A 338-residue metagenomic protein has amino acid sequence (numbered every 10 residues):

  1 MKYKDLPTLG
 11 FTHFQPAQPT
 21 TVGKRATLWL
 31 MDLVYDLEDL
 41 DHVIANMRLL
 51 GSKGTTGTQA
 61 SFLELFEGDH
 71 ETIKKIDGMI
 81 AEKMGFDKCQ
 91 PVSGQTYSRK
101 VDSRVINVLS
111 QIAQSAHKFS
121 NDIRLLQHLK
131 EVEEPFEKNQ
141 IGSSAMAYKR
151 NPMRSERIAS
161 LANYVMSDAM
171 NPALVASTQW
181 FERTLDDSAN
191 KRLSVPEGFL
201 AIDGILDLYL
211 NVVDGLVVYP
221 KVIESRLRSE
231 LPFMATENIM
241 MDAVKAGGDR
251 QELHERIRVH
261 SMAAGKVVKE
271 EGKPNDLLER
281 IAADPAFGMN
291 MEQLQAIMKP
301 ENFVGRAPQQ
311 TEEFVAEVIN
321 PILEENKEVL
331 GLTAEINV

Functional and structural regions predicted by a protein language model:
M1, A116, D203-D207: Conserved short hydrophobic patches within well-ordered secondary structure
M1-T12, P91: Short, flexible active-site-proximal loops enriched in glycine and acidic residues
L6, G10, V43-L49, L126-V132 (+3 more regions): Flexible, glycine/charged-enriched surface loops at secondary-structure junctions
Q15: Active-site pocket-lining segments that scaffold enzyme catalytic pockets across diverse folds
Q18-T178: Internal glycine-rich alpha/beta core junctions
I141-V338: Catalytic-core signal marking the mid-to-C-terminal active-site face
